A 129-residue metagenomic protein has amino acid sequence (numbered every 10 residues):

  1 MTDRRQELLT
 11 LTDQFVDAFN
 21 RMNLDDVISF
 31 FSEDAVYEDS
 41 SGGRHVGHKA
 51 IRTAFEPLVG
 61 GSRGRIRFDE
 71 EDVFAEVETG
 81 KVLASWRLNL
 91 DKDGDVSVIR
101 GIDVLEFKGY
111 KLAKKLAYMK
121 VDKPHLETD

Functional and structural regions predicted by a protein language model:
M1-E33, L126-D129: Short, low-complexity N-terminal intrinsically disordered segments enriched in polar/charged residues
T2-E7, E38, R52-D129: A beta-strand edge to alpha-helix "cap/lid" segment located at domain peripheries
T12, D39-G42: Conserved short-loop catalytic and cofactor-binding motifs
G43-T53: Short beta-edge strand/loop motif at the mouth of beta-sheet-based domains
